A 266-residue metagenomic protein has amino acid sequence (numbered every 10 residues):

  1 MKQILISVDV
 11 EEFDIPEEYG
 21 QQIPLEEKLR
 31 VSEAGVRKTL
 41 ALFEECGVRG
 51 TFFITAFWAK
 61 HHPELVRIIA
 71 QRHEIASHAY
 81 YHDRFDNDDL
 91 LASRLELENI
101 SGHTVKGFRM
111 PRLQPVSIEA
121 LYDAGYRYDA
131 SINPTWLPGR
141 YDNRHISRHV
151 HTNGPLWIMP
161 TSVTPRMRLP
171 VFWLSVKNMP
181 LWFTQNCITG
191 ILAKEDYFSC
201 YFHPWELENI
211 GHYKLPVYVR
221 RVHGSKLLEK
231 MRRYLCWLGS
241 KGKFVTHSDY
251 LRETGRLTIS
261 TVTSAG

Functional and structural regions predicted by a protein language model:
M1-P160, T164, F183-G266: Catalytic alpha-helical scaffold of carbohydrate-active enzymes acting on polysaccharides/glycoconjugates
T164-P170: Active-site clefts of carbohydrate-active enzymes
P170-G190: A mid-sequence, solvent-exposed acidic-amphipathic segment
